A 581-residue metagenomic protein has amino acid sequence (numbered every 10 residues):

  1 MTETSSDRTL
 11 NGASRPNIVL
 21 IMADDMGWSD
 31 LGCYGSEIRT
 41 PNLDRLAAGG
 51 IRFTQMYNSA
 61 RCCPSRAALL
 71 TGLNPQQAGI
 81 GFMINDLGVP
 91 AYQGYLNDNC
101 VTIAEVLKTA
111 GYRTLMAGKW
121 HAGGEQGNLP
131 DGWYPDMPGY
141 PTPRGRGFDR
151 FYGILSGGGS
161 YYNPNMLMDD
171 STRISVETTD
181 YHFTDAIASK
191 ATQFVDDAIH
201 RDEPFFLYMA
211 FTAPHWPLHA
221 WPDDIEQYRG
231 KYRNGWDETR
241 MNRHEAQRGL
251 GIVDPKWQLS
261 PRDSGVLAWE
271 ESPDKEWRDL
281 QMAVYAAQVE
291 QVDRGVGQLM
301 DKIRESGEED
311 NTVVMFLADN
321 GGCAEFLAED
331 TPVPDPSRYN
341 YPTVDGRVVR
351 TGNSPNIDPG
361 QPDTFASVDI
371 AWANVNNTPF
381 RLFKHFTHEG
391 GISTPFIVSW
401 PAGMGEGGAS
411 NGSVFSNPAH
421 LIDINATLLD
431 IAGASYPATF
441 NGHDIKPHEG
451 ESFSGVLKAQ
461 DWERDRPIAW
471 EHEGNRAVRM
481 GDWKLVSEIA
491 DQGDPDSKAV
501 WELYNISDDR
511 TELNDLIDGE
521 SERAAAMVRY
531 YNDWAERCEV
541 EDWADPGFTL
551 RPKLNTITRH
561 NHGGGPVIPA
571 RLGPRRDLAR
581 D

Functional and structural regions predicted by a protein language model:
M1-E502, R510-E536, E541-D581: Formylglycine-dependent sulfatase
